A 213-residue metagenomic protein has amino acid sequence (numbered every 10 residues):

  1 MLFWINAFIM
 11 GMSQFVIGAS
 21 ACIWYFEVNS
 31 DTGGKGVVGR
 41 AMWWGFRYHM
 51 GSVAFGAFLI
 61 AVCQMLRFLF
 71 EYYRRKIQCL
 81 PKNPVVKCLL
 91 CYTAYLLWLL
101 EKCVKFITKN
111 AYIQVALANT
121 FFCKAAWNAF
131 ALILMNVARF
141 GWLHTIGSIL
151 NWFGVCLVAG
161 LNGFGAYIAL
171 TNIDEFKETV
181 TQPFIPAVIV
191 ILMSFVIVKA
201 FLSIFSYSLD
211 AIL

Functional and structural regions predicted by a protein language model:
M1-I212: Hydrophobic alpha-helical membrane segments
